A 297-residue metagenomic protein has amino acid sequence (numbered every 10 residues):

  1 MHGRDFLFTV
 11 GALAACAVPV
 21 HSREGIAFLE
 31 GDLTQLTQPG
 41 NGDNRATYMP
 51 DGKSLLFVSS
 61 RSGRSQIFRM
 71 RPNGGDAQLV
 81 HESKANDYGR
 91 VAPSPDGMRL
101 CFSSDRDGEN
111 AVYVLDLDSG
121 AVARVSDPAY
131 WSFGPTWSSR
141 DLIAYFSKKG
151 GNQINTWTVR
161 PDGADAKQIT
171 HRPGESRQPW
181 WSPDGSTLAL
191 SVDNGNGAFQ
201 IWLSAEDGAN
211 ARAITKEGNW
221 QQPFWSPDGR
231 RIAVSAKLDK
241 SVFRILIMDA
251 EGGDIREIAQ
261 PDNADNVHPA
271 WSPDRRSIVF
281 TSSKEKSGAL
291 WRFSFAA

Functional and structural regions predicted by a protein language model:
D5-H21: N-terminal export signals
E24-G42, M70-D87, S104, L115-W131 (+4 more regions): Multi-bladed beta-propeller domains
Q35-S65: Beta-strand-rich domains and repeat architectures in extracellular enzymes and scaffolds, especially beta-propellers
T37, L56-S62, H81, C101-D107 (+7 more regions): Beta-strand C-termini and the immediately following turn/loop, strongest in propeller blades
A46-K53, V91-R99, P135-L142, P179-T187 (+2 more regions): Blade-terminus and WD-like Trp-Asp/Gly-His loop motifs, strongest in beta-propeller folds
R64-F68, E109-Y113, N152-W157, G197-W202 (+2 more regions): Structural motif
A270-A297: Blade-level signature of beta-propeller repeat domains, shared across WD40, Kelch, NHL, RCC1 and BNR/Asp-box propellers
